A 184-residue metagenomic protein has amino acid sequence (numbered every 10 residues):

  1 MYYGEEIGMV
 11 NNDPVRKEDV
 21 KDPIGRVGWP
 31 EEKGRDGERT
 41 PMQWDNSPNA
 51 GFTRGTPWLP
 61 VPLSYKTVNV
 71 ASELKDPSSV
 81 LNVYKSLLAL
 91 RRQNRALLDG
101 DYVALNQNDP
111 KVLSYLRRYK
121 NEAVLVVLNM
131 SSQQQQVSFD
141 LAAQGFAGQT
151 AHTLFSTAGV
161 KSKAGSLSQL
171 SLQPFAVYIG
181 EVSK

Functional and structural regions predicted by a protein language model:
M1, I7, N11-K184: Carbohydrate-interacting/catalytic domains
